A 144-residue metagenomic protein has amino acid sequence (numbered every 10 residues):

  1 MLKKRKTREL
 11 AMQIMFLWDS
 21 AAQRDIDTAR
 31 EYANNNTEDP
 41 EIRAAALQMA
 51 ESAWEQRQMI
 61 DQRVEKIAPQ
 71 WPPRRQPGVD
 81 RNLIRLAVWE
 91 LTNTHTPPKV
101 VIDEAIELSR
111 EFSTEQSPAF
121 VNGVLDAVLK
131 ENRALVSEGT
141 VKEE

Functional and structural regions predicted by a protein language model:
M1-E144: N-terminal interaction/assembly modules
